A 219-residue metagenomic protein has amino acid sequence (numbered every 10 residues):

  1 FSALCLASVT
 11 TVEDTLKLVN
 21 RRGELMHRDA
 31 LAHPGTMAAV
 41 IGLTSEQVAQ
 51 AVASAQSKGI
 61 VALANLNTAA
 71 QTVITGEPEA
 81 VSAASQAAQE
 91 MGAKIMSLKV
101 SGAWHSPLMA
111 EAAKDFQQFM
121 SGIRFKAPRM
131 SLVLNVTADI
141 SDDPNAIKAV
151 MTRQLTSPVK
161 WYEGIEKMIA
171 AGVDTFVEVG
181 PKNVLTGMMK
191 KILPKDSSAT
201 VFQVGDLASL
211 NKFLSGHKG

Functional and structural regions predicted by a protein language model:
F1-L4, K182: Glycine/serine-rich anion-binding loops at beta->alpha junctions that coordinate negatively charged ligand groups
C5-T156: Alpha/beta catalytic cores of group-transfer enzymes, especially the acyltransferase/condensing modules of polyketide
S121-G219: Acyltransferase/transacylase module recognition
